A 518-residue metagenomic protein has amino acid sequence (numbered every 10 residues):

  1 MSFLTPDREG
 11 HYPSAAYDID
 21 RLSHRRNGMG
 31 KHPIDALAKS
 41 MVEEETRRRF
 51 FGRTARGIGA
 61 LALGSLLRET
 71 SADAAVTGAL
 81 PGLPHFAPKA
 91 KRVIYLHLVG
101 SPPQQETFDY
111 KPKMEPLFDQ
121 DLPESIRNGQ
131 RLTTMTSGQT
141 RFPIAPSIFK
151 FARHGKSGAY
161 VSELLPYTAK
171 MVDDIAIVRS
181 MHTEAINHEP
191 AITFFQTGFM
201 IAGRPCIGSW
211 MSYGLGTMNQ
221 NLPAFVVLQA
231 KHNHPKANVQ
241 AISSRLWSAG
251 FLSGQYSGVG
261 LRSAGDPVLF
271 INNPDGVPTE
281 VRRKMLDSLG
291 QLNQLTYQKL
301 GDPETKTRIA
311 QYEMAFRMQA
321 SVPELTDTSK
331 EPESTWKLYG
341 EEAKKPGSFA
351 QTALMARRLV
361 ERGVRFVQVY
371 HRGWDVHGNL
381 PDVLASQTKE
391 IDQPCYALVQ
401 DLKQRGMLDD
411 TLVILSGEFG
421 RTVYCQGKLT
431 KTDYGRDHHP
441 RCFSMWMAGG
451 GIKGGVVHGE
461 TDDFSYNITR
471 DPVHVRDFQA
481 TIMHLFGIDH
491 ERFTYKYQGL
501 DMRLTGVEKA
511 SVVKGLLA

Functional and structural regions predicted by a protein language model:
F3-L4, Y17-A518: Ligand-binding pockets and gating/stacking loops
